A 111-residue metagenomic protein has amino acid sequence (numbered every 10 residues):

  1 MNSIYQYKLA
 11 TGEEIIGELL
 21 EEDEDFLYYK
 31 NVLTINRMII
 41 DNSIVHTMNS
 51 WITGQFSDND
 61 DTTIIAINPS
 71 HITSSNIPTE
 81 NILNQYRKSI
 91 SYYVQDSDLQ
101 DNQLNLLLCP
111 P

Functional and structural regions predicted by a protein language model:
N2-P111: Conserved RNA-binding domains used in RNP assembly and mRNA/RNA metabolism
